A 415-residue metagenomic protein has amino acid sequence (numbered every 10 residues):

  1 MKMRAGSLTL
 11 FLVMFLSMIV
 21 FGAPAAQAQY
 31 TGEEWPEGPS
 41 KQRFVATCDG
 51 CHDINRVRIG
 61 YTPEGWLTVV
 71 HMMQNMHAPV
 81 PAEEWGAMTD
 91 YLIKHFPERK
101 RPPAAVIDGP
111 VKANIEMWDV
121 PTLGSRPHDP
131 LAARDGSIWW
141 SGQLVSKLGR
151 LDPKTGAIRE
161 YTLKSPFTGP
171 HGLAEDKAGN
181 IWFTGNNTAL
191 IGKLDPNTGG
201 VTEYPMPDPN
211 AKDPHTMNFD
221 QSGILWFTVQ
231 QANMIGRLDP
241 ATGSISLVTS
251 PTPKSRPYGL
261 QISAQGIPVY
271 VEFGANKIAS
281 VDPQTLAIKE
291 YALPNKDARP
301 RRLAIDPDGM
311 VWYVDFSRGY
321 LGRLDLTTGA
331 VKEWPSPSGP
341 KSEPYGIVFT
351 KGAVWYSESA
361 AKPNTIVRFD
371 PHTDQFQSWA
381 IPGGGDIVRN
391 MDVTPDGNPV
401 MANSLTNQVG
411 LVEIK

Functional and structural regions predicted by a protein language model:
P24-R43, N75: Electrostatic cytochrome c docking/interface patches
F44-N55, M88, L92: The canonical Cys-X-X-Cys-His
M76-A105, V354, P399: C-terminal capping alpha-helices of c-type cytochrome domains
V106-G124: A short helix->beta-strand "capping" segment at the edge of beta-propeller domains
L123-D135, P166-A178, P209-S222, T252-P268 (+5 more regions): Beta-rich, blade/repeat-based domains predominating in secreted/periplasmic proteins but also intracellular
W139-L144, I181-N187, L225-Q231, P268-G274 (+3 more regions): Conserved beta-strand positions in repeat-built beta-propeller and related beta-rich domains
D152-G156, D195-G199, D239-G243, D282-L286 (+3 more regions): Short loop/turn segments that connect beta-strands within beta-propeller blades
G385-K415: Blade-level signature of beta-propeller repeat domains, shared across WD40, Kelch, NHL, RCC1 and BNR/Asp-box propellers
